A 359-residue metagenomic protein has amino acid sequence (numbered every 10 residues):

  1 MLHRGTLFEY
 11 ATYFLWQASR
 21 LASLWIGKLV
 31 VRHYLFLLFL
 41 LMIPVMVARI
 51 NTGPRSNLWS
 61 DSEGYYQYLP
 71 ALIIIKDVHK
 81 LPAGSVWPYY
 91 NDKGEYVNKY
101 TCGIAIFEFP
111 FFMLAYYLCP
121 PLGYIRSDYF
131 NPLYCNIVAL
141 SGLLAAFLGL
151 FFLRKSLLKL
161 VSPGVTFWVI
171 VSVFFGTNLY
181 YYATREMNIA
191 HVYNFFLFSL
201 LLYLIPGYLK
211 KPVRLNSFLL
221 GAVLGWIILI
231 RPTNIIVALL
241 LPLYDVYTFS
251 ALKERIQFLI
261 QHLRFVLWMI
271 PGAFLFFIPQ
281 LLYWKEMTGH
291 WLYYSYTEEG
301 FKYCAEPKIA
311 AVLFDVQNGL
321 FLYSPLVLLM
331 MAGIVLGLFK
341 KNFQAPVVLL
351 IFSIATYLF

Functional and structural regions predicted by a protein language model:
M1-N51, V138, L158-F167, I260-P271: Start-transfer (signal-anchor) and selected internal transmembrane alpha helices of multi-pass inner/ER membrane
L7-Y10, F14-Q17, L21-L24, I236-F274 (+1 more regions): Perimembrane helix-loop-helix junctions
Q17-S23, K28, L150-F151, L322-F343 (+2 more regions): Hydrophobic, aromatic-rich transmembrane alpha-helices and their immediate juxtamembrane boundary segments
L69, I170-V171, N216-R231, A238-P242 (+2 more regions): Membrane-interface alpha helices of multi-pass inner-membrane proteins
P120-Y129, L148-T177, F196, K210-L219: Transmembrane-helix signature of polytopic, membrane-embedded enzymes that assemble or transfer cell-envelope glycans
P132, N136-V161, S199-L204, V335: Transmembrane-helix motifs of polytopic, lipid-linked glycan transferases
Y193-L224, L240, S353: Specific aromatic-rich, kink-prone transmembrane helix
L240, L263-G333, S353-F359: Membrane-lumen/periplasm interface segments of specific transmembrane helices in polyprenyl phosphate-linked
